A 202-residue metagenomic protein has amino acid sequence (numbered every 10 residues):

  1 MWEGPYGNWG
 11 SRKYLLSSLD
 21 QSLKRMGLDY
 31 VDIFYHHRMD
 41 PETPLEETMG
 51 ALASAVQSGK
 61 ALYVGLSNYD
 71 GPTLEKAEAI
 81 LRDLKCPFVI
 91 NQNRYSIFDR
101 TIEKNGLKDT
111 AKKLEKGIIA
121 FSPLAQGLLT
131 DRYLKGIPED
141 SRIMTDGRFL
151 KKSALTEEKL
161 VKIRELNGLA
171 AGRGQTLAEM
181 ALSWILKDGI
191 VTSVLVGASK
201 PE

Functional and structural regions predicted by a protein language model:
M1, D29, Q57: N-terminal binding-site loop/beta-alpha segment at the start of enzyme catalytic domains that lines or forms
M1-L16, H37-T43: Active-site mouth loops of central-metabolism enzymes
E3-G7, I33, G147-K151: Short amphipathic alpha-helical segments at helix-loop
G10-M26, L74-E78: Short, acidic/polar
L23-T43: Active-site groove signature of glycoside hydrolases
T43-E202: Beta/alpha (TIM)-barrel catalytic core signal, keyed to glycine-rich beta->alpha loops juxtaposed to Asp/Glu that bind
